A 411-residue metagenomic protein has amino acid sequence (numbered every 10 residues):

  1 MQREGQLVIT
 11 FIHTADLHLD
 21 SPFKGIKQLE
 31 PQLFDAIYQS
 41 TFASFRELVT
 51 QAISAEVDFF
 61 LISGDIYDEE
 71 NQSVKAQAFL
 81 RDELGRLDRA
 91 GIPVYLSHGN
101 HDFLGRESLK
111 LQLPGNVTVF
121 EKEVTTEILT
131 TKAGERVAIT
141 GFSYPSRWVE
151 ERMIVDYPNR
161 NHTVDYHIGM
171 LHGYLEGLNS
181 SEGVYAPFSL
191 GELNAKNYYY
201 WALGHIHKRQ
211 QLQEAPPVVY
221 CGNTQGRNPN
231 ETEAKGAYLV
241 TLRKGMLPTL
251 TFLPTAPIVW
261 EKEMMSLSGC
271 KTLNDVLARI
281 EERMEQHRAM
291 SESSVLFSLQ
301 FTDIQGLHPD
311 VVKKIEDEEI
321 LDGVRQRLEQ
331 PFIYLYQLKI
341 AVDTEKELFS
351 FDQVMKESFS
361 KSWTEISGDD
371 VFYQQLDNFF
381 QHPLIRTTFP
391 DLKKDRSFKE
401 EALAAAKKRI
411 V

Functional and structural regions predicted by a protein language model:
M1-A76, L392-K393, S397-E400: N-terminal active-site segment of His-dependent metallophosphoesterases
V8, E56, D165, N197 (+2 more regions): Short loop/turn motifs at secondary-structure junctions
R46-E56, D156-N159, L277-A289: A short, well-ordered alpha-helical element
F59, E70-D82, R86-T241: His/Asp/Glu-rich metal-coordinating catalytic cores of metallo-dependent phosphodiesterases/hydrolases acting on
I66-E69, Y174-E176, I304-L307: A short, flexible beta-alpha/helix-coil linker loop
T125-K132, C221-R283, S298: Binuclear metal-dependent phosphoesterase catalytic core
A256-V411: Accessory, non-catalytic peripheral segments of nucleic-acid enzymes
